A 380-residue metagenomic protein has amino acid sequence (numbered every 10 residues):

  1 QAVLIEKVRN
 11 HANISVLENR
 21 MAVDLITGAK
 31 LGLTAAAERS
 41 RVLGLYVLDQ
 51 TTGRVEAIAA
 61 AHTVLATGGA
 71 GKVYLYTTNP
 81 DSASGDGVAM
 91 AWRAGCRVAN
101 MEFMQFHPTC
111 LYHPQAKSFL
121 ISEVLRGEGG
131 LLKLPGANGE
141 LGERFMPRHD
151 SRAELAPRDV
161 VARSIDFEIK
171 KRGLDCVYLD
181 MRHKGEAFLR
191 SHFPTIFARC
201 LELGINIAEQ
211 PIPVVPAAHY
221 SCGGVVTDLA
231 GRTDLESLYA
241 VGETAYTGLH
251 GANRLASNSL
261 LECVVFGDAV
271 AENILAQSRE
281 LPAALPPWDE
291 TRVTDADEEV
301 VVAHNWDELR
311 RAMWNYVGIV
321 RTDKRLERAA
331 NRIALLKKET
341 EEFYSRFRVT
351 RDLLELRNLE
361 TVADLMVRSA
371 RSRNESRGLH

Functional and structural regions predicted by a protein language model:
Q1-E6, L17, T77-G85, C110 (+3 more regions): Short beta-strand to alpha-helix junction loop
V8-A22, V98-M101: A conserved beta-strand/loop element that lines the FAD pocket in flavoprotein oxidoreductases
E18-R41: A conserved short coil-to-beta-strand element within the FAD-binding core of flavoproteins
T51, A60-H62, A66-G71, T244: Glycine-/small-residue-rich beta->alpha transition segments that form the dinucleotide
T52-H62, D234-S237: Core beta-strand elements of the Rossmann-like FAD/NAD(P) dinucleotide-binding domain in flavoenzyme oxidoreductases
M90, C96-I212, V264, N273-E280: An anion/pyrophosphate-binding glycine-rich loop and adjacent beta-alpha core in soluble alpha-beta enzymes
K133-L155, I165-E168, Y220-C222, V226-A240 (+1 more regions): Glycine- and aromatic-enriched mobile tails/lids
P194-Y239: FAD/FMN-dependent oxidoreductases across multiple families
